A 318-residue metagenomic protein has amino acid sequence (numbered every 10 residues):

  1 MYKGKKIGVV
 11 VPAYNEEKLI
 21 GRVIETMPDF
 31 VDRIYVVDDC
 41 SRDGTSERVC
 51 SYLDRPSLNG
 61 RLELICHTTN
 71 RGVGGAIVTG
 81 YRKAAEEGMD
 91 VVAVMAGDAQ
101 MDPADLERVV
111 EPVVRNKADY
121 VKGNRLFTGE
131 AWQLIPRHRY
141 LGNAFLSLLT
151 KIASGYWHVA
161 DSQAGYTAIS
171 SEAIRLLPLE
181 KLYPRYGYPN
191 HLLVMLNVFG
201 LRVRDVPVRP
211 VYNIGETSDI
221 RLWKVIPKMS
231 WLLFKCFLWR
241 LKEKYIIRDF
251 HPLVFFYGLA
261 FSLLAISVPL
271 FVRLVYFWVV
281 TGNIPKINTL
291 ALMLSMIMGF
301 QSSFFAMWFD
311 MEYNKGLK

Functional and structural regions predicted by a protein language model:
M1-T26: N-proximal low-complexity "stem/linker" segments adjacent to membrane-targeting elements
M1-Y2, L182-K318: Hydrophobic helical membrane-anchoring modules
K6-G8, R33, H191: Cell-envelope/extracellular polymer assembly enzymes that use nucleotide-activated donors
G8-P12, Y35, C66: Short hydrophobic beta-strand elements that form part of the catalytic alpha/beta core underpinning NDP-sugar/donor
K18-R22, D43-L53: Acidic helix N-cap motif at the loop->helix transition within catalytic regions of sugar-transfer enzymes
D38-E47, T69, A99: A conserved acidic beta->alpha catalytic loop
H67-T69, V73-E86, V91, P103-Y186 (+1 more regions): Acceptor/aglycone-binding surface of glycosyltransferases and processive sugar-polymer synthases
